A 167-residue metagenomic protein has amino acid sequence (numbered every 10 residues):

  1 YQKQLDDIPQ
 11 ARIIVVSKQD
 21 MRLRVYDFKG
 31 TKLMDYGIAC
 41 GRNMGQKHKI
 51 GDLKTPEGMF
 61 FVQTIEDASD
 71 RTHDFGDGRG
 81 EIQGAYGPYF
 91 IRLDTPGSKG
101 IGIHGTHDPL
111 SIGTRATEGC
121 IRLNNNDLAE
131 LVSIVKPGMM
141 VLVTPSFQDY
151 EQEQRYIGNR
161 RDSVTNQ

Functional and structural regions predicted by a protein language model:
Y1-I101, D149-E151, I157-D162: Gly/Pro-biased beta-strand-loop elements
K29-M34, P109-L110, G138: Short, surface-exposed beta-strand-loop junctions and turns on beta-sheet-rich folds
G37, T64, R122, L142-V143: Structural signal for conserved beta-strand scaffold positions within catalytic alpha/beta enzyme cores
Y89-D94, G100-I134, M140-L142: Active-site scaffold segments
D127-Q167: N-terminal targeting pre-sequences for secretion and organelle import
